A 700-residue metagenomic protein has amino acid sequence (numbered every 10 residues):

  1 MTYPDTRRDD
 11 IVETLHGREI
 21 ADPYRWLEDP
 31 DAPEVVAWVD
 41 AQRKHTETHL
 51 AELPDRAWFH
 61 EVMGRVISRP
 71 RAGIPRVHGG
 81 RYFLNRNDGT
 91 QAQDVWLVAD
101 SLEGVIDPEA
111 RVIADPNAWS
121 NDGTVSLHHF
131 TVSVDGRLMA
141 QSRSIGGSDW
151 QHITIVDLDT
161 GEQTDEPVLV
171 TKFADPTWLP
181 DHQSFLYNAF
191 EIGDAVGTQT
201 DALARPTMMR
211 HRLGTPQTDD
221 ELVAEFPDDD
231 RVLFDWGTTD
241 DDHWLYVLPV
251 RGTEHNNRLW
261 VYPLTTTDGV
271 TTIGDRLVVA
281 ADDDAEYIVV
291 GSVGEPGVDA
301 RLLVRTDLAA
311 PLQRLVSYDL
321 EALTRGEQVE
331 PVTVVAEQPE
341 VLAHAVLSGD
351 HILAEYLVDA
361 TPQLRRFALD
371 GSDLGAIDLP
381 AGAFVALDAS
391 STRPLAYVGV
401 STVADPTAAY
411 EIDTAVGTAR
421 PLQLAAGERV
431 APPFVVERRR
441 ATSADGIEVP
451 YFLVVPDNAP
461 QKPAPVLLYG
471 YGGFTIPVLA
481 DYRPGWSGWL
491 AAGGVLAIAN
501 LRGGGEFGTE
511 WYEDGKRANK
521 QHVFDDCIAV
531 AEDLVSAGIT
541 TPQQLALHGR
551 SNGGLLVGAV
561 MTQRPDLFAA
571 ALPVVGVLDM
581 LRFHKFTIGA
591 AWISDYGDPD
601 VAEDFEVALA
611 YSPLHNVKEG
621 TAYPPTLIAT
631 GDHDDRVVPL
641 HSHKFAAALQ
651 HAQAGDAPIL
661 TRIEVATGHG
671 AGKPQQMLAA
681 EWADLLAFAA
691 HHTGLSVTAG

Functional and structural regions predicted by a protein language model:
P33, A37-T131, S142, V232-E295 (+9 more regions): Non-catalytic accessory segments flanking enzyme active sites
V98-D100, T154-L158, A202-G214, L259-T266 (+2 more regions): Beta-propeller blade signature
R111-P176, H182: A conserved hydrophobic secondary-structure block that centers on an alpha-helix together with its immediately flanking
N117-F130, S142-S148, E162, A415-V416 (+6 more regions): Cap/lid segment of the alpha/beta-hydrolase catalytic domain
S144-I145, A189-A204: Short, conserved, GDST-rich strand-edge loop motifs in beta-rich repeat architectures
P206, R210-V250: Polar, glycine-rich mid-to-C-terminal structural blocks that act as macromolecule-binding/assembly scaffolds
L501-G700: Active-site-proximal cap/loop segments of hydrolase catalytic domains
